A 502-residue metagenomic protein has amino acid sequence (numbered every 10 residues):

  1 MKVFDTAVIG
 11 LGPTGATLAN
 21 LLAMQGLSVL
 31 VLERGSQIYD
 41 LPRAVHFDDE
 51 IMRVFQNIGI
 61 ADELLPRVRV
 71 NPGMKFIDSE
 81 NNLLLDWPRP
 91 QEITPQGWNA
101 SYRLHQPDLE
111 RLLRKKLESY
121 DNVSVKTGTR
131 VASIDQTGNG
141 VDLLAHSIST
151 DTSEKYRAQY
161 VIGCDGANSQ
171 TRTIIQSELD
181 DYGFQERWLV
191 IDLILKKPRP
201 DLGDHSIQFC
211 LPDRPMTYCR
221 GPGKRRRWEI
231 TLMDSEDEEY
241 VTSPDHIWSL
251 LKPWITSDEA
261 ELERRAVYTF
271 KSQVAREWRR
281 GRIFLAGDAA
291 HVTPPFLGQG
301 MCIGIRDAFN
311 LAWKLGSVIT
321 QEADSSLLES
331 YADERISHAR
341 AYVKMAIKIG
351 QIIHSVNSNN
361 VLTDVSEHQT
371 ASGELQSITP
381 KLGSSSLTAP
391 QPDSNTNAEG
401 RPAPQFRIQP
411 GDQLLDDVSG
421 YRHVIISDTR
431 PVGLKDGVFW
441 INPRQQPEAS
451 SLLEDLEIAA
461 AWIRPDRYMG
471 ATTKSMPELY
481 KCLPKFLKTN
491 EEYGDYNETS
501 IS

Functional and structural regions predicted by a protein language model:
K2-D5, I9, Q25, D78-N81 (+6 more regions): Helical substrate-recognition/capping region of FAD-dependent monooxygenase/halogenase enzymes
K2-F4, T150-Y160: Core beta-strand elements of the Rossmann-like FAD/NAD(P) dinucleotide-binding domain in flavoenzyme oxidoreductases
G15-A16: N-terminal Rossmann-fold NAD(P) dinucleotide-binding loop
A23-R43: Glycine-rich FAD pyrophosphate-binding loop
R43, D48-K116: Active-site-adjacent segment of FAD-dependent monooxygenases/related oxidoreductases
P66, K115, G140, Y160 (+1 more regions): Conserved FAD-binding catalytic core of PHBH/FMO-like flavoproteins
T127-V141: A conserved short coil-to-beta-strand element within the FAD-binding core of flavoproteins
Y240-I303, H338, Y342-M345: FAD/FMN-dependent oxidoreductases across multiple families
